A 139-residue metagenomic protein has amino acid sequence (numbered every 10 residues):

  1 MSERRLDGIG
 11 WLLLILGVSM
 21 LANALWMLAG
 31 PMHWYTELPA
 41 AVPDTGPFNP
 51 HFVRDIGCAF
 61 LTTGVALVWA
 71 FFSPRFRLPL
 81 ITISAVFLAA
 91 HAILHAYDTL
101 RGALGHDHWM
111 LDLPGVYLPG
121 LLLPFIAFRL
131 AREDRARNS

Functional and structural regions predicted by a protein language model:
M1-M20: Cytosolic juxtamembrane helix and N-cap/initiation of the first transmembrane helix
S19-G46, P50-F52, G57: Hydrophobic transmembrane helix segments
A24, G64-W69, H95-A96: Alpha-helical transmembrane segments of multipass membrane proteins
P47-W69, V86, A90: Core segments of alpha-helical transmembrane spans in multipass integral membrane proteins
V65-I81: Juxtamembrane helix-break-helix junctions at the cytosolic face of small multi-pass alpha-helical membrane proteins
A90-R101: Transmembrane alpha-helical segments of integral membrane proteins
A103-G115: Non-cytosolic membrane-interface motifs at loop->transmembrane helix junctions
L118-N138: Membrane-water interface at the C-terminal end of transmembrane alpha helices
